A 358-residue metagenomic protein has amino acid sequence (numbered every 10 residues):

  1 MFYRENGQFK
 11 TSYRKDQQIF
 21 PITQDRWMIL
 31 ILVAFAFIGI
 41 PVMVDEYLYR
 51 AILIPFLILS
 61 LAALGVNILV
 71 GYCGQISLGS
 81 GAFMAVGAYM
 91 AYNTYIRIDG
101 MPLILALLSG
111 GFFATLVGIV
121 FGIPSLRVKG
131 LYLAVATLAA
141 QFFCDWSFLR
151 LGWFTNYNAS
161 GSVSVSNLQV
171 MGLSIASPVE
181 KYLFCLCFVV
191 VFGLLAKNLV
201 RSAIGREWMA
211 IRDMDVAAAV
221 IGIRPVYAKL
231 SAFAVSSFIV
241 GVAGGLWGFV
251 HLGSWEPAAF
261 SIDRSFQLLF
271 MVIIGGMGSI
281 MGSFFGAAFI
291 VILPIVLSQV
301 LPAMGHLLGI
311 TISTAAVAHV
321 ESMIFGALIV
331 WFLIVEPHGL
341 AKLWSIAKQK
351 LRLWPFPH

Functional and structural regions predicted by a protein language model:
M1-H358: Transmembrane alpha-helices and adjacent helix-loop boundaries
